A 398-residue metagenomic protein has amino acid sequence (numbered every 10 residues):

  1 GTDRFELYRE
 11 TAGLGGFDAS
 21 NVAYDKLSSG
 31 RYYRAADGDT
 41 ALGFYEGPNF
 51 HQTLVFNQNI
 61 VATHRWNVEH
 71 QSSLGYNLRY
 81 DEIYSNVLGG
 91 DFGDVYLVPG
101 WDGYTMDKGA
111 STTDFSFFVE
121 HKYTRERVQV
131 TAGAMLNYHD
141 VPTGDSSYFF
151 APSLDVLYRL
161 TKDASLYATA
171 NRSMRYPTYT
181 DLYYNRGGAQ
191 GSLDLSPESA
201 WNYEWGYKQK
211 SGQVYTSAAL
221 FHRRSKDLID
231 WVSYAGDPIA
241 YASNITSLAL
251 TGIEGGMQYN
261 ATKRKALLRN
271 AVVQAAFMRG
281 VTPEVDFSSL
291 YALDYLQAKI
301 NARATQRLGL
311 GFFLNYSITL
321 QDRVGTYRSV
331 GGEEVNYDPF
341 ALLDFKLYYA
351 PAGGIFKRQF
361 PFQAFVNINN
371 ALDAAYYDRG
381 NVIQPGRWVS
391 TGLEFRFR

Functional and structural regions predicted by a protein language model:
G1-D145, R159, S217-L220, A266-Q274: Face-selective signature of the C-terminal outer-membrane beta-barrel domain
T2-R4, L78-Y84, R125-R127, A134-D140 (+10 more regions): Transmembrane beta-strands of outer-membrane beta-barrel pores
R9-A23, G89-V98, S147-S153, Y183-G191 (+5 more regions): Flexible, surface-exposed loop regions and adjacent strand-edge segments of Gram-negative outer-membrane beta-barrel
A41-N49, V61, G100-D107, N137-T143 (+6 more regions): Extracellular loop and loop/strand-boundary signature of outer-membrane beta-barrel proteins
Q58-H64, F117-Y123, L154-Y158, W205-Q209 (+6 more regions): Residues on the lipid-exposed face of transmembrane beta-strands in outer-membrane beta-barrel proteins
E69, Y123-Q129, H222-R224, S243-R328 (+2 more regions): Gram-negative outer-membrane beta-barrel transporters
M106, A110, D145, R159 (+4 more regions): Outer-membrane beta-barrel signature, preferentially recognizing the C-terminal barrel domain of Gram-negative
V273, R323-Y327, L347-R398: C-terminal beta-signal and adjacent terminal beta-strands/loops of Gram-negative outer-membrane beta-barrel proteins
